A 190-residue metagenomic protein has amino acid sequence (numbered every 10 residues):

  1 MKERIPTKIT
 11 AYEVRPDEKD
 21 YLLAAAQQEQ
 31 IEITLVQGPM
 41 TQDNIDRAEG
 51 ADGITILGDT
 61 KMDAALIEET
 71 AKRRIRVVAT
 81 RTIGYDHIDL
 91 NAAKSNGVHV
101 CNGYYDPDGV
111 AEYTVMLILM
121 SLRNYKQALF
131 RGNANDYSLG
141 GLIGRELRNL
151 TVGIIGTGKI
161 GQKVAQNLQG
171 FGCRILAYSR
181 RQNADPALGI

Functional and structural regions predicted by a protein language model:
M1-A51: N-terminal glycine-/charge-rich "phosphate-binding" loop or analogous flexible N-terminal tail
V14-P16, Q37-T41, G58-M62, T82-Y85 (+1 more regions): Short beta->alpha connector loops
L23-A24, I45-A48, I88-S95, L168 (+1 more regions): Short loop/helix-cap segments at secondary-structure boundaries that form the rim of catalytic
E29-I33, D52-G53, G97-V98, A187-I190: Active-site regions of enzymes building and remodeling cell-envelope glycoconjugates
R47-E49, K72, L147: A short, aliphatic-rich alpha-helical micro-motif
A51-L129: Phosphate/diphosphate ligand-binding glycine-rich loop within oxidoreductases
G140-I190: Rossmann-like dinucleotide/phosphate-binding beta-alpha-beta segment
